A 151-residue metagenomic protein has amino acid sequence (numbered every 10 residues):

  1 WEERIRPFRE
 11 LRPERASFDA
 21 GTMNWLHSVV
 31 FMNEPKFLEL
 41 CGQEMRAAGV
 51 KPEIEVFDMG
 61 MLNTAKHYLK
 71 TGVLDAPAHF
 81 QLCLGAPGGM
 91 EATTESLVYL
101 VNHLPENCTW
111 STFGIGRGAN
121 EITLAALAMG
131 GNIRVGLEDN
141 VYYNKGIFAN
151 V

Functional and structural regions predicted by a protein language model:
W1-I5: Hydrophobic/aromatic-rich structural module bridging two neighboring secondary-structure elements via a short loop
F8-P13: A contiguous, low-structure linker/loop signature
R15-E138, F148: Catalytic alpha/beta core domains of metabolic enzymes, predominantly
Y142-N144: A ubiquitous short alpha-helical element
V151: Expand to "…catalyze enediolate/carbanion chemistry for C-C bond making/breaking, isomerization, decarboxylation
